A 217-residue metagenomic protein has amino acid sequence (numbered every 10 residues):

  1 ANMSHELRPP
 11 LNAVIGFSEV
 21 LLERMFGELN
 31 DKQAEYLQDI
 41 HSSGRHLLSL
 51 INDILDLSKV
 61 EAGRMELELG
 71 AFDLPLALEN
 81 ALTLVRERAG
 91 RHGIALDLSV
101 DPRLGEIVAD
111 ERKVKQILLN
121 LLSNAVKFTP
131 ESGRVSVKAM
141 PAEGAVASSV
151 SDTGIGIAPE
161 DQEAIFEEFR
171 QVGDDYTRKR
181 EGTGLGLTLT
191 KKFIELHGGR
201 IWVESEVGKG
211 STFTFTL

Functional and structural regions predicted by a protein language model:
A1-F26: Primarily the dimerization/phosphotransfer
A34, E68-D73, G90, A95-G105: Conserved catalytic submotifs in the C-terminal HATPase_c
S42-L47: Short alpha-helical segment of the dimerization/phosphotransfer core of two-component systems
S58-L69: Helix-loop junction within the histidine kinase core
L74, G156-A164: Short helix N-cap motif at coil->helix boundaries in the Bergerat
A125-V126: Short helix-loop "hinge" at the ATP-lid/N-box region of the Bergerat-fold HATPase_c
